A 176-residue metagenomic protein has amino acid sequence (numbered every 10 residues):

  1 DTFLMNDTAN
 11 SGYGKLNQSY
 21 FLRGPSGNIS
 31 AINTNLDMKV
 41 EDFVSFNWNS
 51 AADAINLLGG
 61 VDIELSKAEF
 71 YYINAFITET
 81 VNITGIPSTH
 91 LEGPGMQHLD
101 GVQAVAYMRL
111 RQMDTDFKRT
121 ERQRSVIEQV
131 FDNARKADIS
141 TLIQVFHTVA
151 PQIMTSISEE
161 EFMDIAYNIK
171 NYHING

Functional and structural regions predicted by a protein language model:
D1-G176: Non-catalytic, solvent-exposed segments at the cell envelope interface
